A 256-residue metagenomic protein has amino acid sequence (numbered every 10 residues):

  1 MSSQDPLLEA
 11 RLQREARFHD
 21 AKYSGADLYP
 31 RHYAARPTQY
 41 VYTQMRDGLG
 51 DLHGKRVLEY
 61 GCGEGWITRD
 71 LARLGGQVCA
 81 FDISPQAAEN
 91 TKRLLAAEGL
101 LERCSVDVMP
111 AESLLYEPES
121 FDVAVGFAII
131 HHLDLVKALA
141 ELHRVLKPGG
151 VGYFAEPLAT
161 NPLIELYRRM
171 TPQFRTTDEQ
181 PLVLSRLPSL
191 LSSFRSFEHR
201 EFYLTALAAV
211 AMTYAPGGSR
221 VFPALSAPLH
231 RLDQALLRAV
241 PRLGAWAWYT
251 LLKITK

Functional and structural regions predicted by a protein language model:
M1-H53: Conserved class I S-adenosyl-L-methionine
L58, E64-S113: Class I SAM-dependent methyltransferase SAM/SAH-binding core
M109-V123: A short acidic, Gly/Pro-enriched loop at the edge of an enzyme's catalytic core that lines a small-molecule cofactor
V123-V136: A short SAM/SAH-binding and catalytic strip from SAM-dependent methyltransferases
V136-V151: A short glycine-rich, Lys/Arg-flanked "PGG" loop and its adjoining helix->strand segment in the class I
Y153-R175: Conserved class I S-adenosyl-L-methionine
E179-R200: Short alpha-helix
E201-K256: A C-terminal cap/extension of S-adenosyl-L-methionine-dependent methyltransferases that defines the acceptor-substrate
